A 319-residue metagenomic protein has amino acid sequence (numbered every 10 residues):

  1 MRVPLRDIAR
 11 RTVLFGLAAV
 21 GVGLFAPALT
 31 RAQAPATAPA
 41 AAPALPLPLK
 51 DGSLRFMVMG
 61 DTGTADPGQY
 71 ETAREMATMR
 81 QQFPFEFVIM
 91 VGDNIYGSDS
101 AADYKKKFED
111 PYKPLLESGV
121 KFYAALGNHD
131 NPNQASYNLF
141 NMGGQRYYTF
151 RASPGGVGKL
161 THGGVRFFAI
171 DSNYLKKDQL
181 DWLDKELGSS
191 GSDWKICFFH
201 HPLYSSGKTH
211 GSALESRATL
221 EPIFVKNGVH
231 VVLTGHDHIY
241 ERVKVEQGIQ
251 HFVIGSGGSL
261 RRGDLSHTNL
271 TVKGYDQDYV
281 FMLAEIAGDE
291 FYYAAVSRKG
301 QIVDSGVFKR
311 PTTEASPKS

Functional and structural regions predicted by a protein language model:
M1-I8, F15-G23: N-terminal secretory signal peptides
T30-A32: Boundary at the C-terminal end of the N-terminal hydrophobic targeting segment
A34-D103, N173, D178, S206: N-terminal active-site segment of His-dependent metallophosphoesterases
P43-K50, A77, Y96-K195, K208-V231 (+1 more regions): Extended active-site neighborhood of metal-dependent phosphoesterases/phosphodiesterases
F56-V58, V88-M90, A124, C197 (+1 more regions): Residue-level marker for buried hydrophobic side chains located in beta-strands that build the well-ordered beta-sheet
D61, G92-D93, G127-N128, H200 (+1 more regions): Active-site glycine-centered loops adjacent to acidic/histidine catalytic or metal-binding residues that shape
K273-S319: A short C-terminal boundary segment appended to hydrolase-like catalytic domains
